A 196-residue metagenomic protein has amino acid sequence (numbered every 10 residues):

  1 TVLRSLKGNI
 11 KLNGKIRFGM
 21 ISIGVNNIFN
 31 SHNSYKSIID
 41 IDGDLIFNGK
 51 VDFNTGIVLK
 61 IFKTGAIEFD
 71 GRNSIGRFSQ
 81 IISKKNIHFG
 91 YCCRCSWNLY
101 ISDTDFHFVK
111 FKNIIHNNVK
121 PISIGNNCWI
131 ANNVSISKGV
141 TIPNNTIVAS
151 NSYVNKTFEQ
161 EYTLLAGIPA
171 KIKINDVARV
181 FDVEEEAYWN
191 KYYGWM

Functional and structural regions predicted by a protein language model:
T1-S102, G125-N127, V134, N144 (+2 more regions): Domain-scale signature associated with acetyltransferase and cell-envelope carbohydrate enzymes
I114-G125: Glycine-rich NAD(P)-binding loop of Rossmann-like domains
G125, I142-P143, I147-A149, Y153: A generic "structured core" feature
W129, I147-V148, L164-A166: Short-chain dehydrogenase/reductase
I130, S137-G139: Extended serine/threonine-enriched, polar tracts that run as long, contiguous segments within proteins
N155-G167: Gly/Pro- and small hydrophobic-enriched strand-loop and loop-to-helix capping segments that sit at the rims
